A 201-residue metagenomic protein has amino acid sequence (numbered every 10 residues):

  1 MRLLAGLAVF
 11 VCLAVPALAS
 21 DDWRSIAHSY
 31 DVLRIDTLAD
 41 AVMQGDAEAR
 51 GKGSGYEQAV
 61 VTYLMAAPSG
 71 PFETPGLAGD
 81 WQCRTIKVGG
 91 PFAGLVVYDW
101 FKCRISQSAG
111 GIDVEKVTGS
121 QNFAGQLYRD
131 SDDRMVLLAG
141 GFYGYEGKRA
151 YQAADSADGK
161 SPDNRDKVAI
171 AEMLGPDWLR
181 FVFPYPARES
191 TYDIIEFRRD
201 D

Functional and structural regions predicted by a protein language model:
L4-L13: Sec-dependent N-terminal signal peptides
L13-A19: Sec/Tat signal peptide C-region and signal peptidase I cleavage site
A19-G76: Amphipathic/hydrophobic helical signal segments and adjacent flexible N-terminal regions that mediate secretion
D22-S25, S69-L77, Q82-D201: Soluble ligand-binding/transfer domains with enclosed cavities or grooves
